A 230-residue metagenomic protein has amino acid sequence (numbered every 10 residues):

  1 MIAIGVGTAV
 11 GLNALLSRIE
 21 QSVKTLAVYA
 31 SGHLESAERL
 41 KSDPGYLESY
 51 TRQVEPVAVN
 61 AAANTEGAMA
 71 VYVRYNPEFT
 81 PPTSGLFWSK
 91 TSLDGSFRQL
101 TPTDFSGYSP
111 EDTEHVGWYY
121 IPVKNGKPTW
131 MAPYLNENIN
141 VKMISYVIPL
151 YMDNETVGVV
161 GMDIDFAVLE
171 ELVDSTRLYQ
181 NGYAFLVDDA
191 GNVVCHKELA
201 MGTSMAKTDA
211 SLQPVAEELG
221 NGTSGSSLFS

Functional and structural regions predicted by a protein language model:
M1-R52, N60-A63, G67, M143: Juxtamembrane extracytoplasmic/periplasmic/luminal helical "stalk" adjacent to the first N-terminal
G11, P56-T65, I121, E171-T176 (+1 more regions): Amphipathic alpha-helical regulatory segments at dimerization interfaces that relay allosteric signals between sensory
E38-Y46, M152-V160, S175-D189: Membrane-proximal N-terminal soluble sensing/regulatory segments of transmembrane proteins
G45, A61-K127, P133-I139, V193-A210: Extracellular/periplasmic ligand-sensing ectodomains of membrane signal-transduction proteins
K124-M131, N221-S227: PAS/PAS-like sensory domains
I139-R177, C195: Conserved beta-strands of PAS-like sensory domains
A167-S230: Intrinsic low-complexity, intrinsically disordered coil/linker regions enriched in small/polar and charged residues
